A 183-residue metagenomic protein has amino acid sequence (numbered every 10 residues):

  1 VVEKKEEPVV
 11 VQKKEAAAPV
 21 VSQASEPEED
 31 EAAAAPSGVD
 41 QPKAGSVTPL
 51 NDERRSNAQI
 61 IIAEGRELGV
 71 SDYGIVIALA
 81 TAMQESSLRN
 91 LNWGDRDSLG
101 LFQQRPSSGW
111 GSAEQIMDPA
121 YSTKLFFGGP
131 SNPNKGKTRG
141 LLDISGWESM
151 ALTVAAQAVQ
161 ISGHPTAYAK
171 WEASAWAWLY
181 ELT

Functional and structural regions predicted by a protein language model:
V1-L50: N-terminal low-complexity, Pro/Thr-rich disordered segments that flank secretion/membrane-targeting signals
G38-S86: Export/targeting segments at the very N-terminus of extracytoplasmic proteins
G45-T48, S87-A151: Peptidoglycan-targeting cell-wall enzymes and recognition modules
T48-S56, L68-V76, I116-Y121, S149-T153 (+1 more regions): Soluble non-cytosolic domains of exported or imported proteins
S56-Q59, A63, L79, K124 (+3 more regions): Solvent-exposed, polar/charged alpha-helical surfaces in well-ordered, non-transmembrane soluble domains, broadly
A80, L101-R105, A158-Q160: Soluble periplasmic/extracytoplasmic beta-strand elements of cell-envelope proteins
A151-T183: Extracellularly exposed regions in secreted/surface proteins, prominently low-complexity, repeat-rich
